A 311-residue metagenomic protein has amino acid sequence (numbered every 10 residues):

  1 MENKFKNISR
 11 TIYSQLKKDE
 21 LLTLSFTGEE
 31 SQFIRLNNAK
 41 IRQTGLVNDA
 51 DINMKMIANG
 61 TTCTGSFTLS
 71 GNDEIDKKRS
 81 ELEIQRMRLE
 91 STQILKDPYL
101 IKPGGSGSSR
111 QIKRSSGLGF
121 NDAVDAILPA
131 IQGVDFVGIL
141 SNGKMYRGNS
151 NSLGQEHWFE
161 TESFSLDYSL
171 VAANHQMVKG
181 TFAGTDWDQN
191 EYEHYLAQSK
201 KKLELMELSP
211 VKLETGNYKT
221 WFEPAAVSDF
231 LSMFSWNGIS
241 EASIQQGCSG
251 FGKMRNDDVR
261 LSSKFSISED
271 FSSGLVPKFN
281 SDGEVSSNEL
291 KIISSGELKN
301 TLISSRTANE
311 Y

Functional and structural regions predicted by a protein language model:
F5-S9, Y13, E20-F33, I75-F159 (+1 more regions): Acidic low-complexity segments
S14-Q15, P129, R255-R260: Short, conserved catalytic or adaptor-binding loops enriched in Gly and charged residues
T27, K55-I57, S169-A173: A generic structural motif
Q32-R88: N-terminal alpha-helical targeting/anchoring segments
T64-F67, G71-D73, K102-G117, Q176-Y192: Short His/Asp/Glu-rich catalytic/ion-coordination signatures at enzyme active sites or charged loops
L140-Y311: Active-site-adjacent "lid" and substrate-binding segments of diverse enzymatic cores
